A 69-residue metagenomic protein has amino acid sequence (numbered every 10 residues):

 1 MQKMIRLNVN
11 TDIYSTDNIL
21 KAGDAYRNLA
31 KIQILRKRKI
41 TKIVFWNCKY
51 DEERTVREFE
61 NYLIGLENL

Functional and structural regions predicted by a protein language model:
M1-Q2, W46: N-terminal soluble segments of membrane proteins
Q2-R6, I40: Short, solvent-exposed beta-strand edge segments and adjacent coil->beta transition regions
N8-D17: Short, surface-exposed ligand-recognition loops at beta-strand->loop->(often short) alpha-helix junctions that present
N18-K21, A25: Surface-exposed, Lys/Arg-rich phosphate-binding patches that contact polyanionic backbones
A25-K31: Short amphipathic beta-strand starts and helix->beta connectors
I32, N47-L69: Helix-rich interaction surfaces within compact, conserved domain-sized segments that mediate assembly or partner
Q33-K37: Short beta-strand
R38-K49: A generic structural motif
